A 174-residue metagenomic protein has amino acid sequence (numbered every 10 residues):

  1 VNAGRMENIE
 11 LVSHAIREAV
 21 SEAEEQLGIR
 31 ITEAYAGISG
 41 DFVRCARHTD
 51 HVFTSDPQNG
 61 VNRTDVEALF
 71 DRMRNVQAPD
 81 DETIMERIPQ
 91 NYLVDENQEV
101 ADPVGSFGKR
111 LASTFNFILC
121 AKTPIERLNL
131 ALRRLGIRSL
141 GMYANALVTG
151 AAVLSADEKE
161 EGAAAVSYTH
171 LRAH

Functional and structural regions predicted by a protein language model:
V1-V166: Nucleotide/phosphate-binding catalytic cleft detector across ATP-hydrolyzing and phosphate-transferring enzymes
T169-H174: Conserved small/polar residues in nucleotide/adenosyl-binding loops
